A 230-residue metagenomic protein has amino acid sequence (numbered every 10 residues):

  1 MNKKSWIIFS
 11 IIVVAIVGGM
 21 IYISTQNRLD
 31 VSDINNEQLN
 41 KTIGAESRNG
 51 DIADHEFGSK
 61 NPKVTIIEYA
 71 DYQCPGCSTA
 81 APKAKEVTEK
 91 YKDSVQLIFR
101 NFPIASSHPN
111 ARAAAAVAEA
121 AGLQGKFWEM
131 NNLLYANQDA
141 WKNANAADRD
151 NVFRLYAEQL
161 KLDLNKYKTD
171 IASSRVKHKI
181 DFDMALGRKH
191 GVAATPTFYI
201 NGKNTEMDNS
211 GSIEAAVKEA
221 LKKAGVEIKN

Functional and structural regions predicted by a protein language model:
M1-N35, R154-N230: C-terminal cap of thioredoxin/glutaredoxin-like
D30-I52: Periplasmic c-type cytochrome electron-transfer domains
S47-N49, T79, K179: Short secondary-structure boundary/capping elements
S47-V64: A short beta-strand-turn-helix
D51-D54, K83-A84, M184-L186: A generic local structural motif
A53, N137, Y167: Glycine-rich, flexible loop/turn motifs
S59, E68, M207: Conserved strand-loop elements at the edges of beta-sheets that form or border functional pockets
I67-Q73, S78-E158, R188-A193, K218-N230: Structural alpha/beta surface segment adjacent to cysteine/selenocysteine redox centers across thiol/disulfide enzymes
